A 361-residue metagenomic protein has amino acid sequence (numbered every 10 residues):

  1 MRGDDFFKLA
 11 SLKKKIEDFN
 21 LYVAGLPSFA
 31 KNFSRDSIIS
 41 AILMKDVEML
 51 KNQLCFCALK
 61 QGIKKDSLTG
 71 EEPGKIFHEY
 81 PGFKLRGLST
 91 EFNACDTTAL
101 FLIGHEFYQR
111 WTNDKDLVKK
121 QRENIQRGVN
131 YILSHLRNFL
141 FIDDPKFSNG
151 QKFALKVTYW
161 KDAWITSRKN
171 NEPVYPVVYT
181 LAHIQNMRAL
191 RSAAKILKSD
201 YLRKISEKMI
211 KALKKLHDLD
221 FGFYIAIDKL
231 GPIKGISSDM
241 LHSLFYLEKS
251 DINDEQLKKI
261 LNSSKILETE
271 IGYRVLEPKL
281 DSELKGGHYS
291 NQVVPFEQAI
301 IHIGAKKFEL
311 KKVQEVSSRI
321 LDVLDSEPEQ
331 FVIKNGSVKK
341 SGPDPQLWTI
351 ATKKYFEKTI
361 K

Functional and structural regions predicted by a protein language model:
R2-N32, N52-E91, R137-V177, K208-V293 (+1 more regions): Extended glycan-interaction surfaces of carbohydrate-active proteins
S28-K45, F92-L100, K120, V177-R188 (+3 more regions): Aromatic- and histidine-enriched alpha-helix N-cap/loop-to-helix transition segments that scaffold the rims
I38-E48, G87, L100-L117, I184-D200 (+3 more regions): Well-ordered alpha-helical scaffold segments within catalytic/enzyme domains
M49-N52, N124, Y201, I205 (+1 more regions): Alpha-helical positions within canonical tetratricopeptide repeat
I103-R137: Internal, well-ordered domain-core segments that constitute the primary functional module of diverse proteins
D116-Q121, L140-D144, Y201-L202: Short, glycine/acidic-rich hinge or "gate" loops at secondary-structure transitions that mediate conformational
E123-I132, V177-A193, R203-S206: Aromatic- and glycine-enriched pocket-lining scaffold segments that form the walls of small-molecule binding clefts
